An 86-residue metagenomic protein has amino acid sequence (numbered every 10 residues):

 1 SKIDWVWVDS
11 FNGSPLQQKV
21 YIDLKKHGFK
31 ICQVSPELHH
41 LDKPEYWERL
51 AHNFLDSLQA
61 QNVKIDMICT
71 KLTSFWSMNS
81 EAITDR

Functional and structural regions predicted by a protein language model:
S1-R86: C-terminal active-site rim and adjoining tail of enzyme catalytic domains
